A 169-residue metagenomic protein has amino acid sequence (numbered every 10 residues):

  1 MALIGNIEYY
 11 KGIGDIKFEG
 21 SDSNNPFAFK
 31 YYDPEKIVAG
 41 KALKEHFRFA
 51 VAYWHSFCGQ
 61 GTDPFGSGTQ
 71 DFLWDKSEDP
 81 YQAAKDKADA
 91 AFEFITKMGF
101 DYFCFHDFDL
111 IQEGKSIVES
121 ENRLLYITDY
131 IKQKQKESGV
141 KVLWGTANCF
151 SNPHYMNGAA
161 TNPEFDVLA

Functional and structural regions predicted by a protein language model:
M1-A169: N-terminal pre-domain/capping segments
